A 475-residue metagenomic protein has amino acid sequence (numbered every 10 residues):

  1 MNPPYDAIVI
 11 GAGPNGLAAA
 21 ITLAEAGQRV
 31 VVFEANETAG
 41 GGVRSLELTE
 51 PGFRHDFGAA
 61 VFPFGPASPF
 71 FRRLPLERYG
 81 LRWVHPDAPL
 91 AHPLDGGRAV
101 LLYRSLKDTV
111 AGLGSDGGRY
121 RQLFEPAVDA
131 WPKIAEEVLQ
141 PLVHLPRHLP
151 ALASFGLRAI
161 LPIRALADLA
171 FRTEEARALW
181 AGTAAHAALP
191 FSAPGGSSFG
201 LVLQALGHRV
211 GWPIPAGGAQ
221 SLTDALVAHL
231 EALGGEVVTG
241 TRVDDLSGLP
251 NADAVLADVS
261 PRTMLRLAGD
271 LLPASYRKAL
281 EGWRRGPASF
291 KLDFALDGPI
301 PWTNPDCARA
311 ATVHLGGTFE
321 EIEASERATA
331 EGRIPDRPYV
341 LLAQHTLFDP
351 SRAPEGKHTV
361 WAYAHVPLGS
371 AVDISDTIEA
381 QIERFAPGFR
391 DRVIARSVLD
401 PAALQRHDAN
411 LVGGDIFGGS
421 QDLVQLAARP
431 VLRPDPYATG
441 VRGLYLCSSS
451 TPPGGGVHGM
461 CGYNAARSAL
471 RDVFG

Functional and structural regions predicted by a protein language model:
M1-A7, E25-A26, G207, Q425-L426 (+2 more regions): Extreme N-terminal leader/targeting segments of oxidoreductases
P3-K133, S420: N-terminal glycine-rich phosphate/pyrophosphate-binding loop and immediately adjacent elements
D95-P194: Rossmann-like flavin
R119, P299-I300, R333-D336, S370-A409: Flavin-binding catalytic cores
T173-P190, D336-L341, G388-P452: A glycine-rich dinucleotide-binding beta-alpha-beta segment and adjacent secondary-structure elements that constitute
L203-D244: Helical element adjacent to the flavin cofactor pocket in flavoenzyme catalytic cores
G235, T241-A353: Mid-domain catalytic core of redox enzymes that form a hydrophobic substrate pocket/lid adjacent to a catalytic redox
C447-L470: A conserved FAD-binding loop/helix module that cradles the flavin
